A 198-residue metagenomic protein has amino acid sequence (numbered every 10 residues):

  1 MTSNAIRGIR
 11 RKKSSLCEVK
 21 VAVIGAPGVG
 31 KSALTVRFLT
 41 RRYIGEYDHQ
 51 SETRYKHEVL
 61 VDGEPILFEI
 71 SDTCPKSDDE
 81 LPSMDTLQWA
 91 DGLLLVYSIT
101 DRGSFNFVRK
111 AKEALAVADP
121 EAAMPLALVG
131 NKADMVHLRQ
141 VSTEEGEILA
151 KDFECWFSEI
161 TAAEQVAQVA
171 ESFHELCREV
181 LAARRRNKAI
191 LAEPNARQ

Functional and structural regions predicted by a protein language model:
M1-N187: TRAFAC-class small GTPase G-domain
A189-Q198: Post-kinase regulatory C-tail/linker adjacent to protein kinase catalytic domains
